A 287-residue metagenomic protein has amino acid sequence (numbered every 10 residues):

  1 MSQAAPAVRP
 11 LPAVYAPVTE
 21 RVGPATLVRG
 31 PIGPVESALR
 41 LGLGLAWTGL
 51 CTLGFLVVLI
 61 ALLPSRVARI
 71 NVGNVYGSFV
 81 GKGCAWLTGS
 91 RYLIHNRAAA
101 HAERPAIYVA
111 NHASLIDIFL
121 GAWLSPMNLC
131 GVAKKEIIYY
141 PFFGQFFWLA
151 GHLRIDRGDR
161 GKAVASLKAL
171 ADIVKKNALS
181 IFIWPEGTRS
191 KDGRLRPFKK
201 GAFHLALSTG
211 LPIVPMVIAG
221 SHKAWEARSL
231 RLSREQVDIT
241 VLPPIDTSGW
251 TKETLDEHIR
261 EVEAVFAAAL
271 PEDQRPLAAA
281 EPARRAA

Functional and structural regions predicted by a protein language model:
M1-P31, V35-A38, V164-A287: Non-catalytic C-terminal accessory region of glycerolipid acyltransferases and related lyso-lipid remodeling enzymes
S2-A106, A287: Membrane-anchoring hydrophobic helices of lipid-metabolizing enzymes
T52-N74, S78-F79, A85-T88, A100-R160: Catalytic core of membrane glycerolipid acyltransferases/transacylases, capturing the structured, soluble-facing
C84-A85, F147, V174, A206: A generic structural signal for well-ordered alpha-helical segments
Y92-N96, I116-I118, L167-A169, W225-A227: A generic local structural motif
I94, Y108, G131, I239-V241: Generic preference for hydrophobic
H95-R97, K134, I155-R157, L242-P244 (+1 more regions): Conserved beta-strand termini and adjacent loop/short-helix elements that scaffold enzyme active sites in alpha/beta
